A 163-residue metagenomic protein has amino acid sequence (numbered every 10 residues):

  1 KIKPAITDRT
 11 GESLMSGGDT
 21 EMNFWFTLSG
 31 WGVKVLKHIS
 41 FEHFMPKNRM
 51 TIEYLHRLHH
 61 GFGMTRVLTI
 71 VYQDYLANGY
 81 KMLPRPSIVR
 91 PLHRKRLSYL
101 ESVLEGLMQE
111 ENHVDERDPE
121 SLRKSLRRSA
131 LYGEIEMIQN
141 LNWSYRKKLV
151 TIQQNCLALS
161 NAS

Functional and structural regions predicted by a protein language model:
K1-I2, F44, T69: Residues that scaffold the ATP/ADP-binding catalytic core of kinase and kinase-like folds
P4-M22: Acidic donor-binding loop at a coil-to-helix junction in glycosyltransferase catalytic cores that engages
M15, L28, H38, T51-P84 (+4 more regions): Catalytic core of nucleotide-sugar-dependent glycosyltransferases
M22-N23, L55: Short, hydrophobic alpha-helical packing/hinge segments within bilobed ligand-binding/sensory domains
T27-V33: Glycine-rich, aromatic-lined ligand/substrate-binding cores of catalytic and carbohydrate-binding domains
V33-F44, L55: Catalytic beta-strand/loop signature of glycosyltransferases that borders the donor
D115, I135, N140-S163: Non-catalytic N-terminal targeting/anchoring module and adjacent flexible stem/linker that precedes the structured
